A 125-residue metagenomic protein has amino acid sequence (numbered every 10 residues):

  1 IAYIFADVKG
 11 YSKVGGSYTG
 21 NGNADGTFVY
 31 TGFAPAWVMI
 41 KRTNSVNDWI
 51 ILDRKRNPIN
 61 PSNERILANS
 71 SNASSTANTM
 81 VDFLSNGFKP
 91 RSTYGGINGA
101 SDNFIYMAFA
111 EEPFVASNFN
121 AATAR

Functional and structural regions predicted by a protein language model:
I1-R125: Surface-exposed molecular-recognition determinants
